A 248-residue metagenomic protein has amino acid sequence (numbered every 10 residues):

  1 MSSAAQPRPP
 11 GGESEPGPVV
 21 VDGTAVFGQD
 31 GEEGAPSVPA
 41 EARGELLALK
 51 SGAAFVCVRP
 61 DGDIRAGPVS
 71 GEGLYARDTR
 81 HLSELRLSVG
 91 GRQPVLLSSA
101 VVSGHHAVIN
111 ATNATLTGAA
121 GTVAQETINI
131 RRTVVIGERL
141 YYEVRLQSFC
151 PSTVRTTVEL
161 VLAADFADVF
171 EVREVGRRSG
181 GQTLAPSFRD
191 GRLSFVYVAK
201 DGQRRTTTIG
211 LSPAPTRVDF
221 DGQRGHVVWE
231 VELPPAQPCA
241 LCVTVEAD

Functional and structural regions predicted by a protein language model:
S2-D248: Terminal accessory carbohydrate-recognition/targeting modules of carbohydrate-active enzymes
